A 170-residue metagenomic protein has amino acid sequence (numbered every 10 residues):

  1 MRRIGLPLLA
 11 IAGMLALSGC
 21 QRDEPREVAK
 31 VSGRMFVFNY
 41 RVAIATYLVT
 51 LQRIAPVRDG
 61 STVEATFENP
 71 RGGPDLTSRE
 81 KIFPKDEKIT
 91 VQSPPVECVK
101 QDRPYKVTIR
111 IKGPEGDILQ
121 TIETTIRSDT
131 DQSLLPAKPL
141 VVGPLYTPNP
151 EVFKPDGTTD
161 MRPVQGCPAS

Functional and structural regions predicted by a protein language model:
M1-L9: Bacterial N-terminal signal peptides that target proteins for export
A16-G19: C-terminal motif of bacterial Sec signal peptides marking the signal peptidase cleavage site
Q21-D23: Bacterial signal peptide processing site
V31-R53, R58: Contiguous beta-strand segments within globular domains
T66-P74, P114-G116: Change "in extracellular beta-sheet-rich domains … of secreted and cell-surface proteins" to "in beta-sheet-rich domains
G72-I89, E123-S128: Solvent-exposed serine/threonine-rich low-complexity stretches and specific carbohydrate-binding patches
K85-L119: Short, solvent-exposed, Trp/other aromatic-anchored flexible loops in extracytoplasmic proteins
D117-A169: Short beta-strand elements
